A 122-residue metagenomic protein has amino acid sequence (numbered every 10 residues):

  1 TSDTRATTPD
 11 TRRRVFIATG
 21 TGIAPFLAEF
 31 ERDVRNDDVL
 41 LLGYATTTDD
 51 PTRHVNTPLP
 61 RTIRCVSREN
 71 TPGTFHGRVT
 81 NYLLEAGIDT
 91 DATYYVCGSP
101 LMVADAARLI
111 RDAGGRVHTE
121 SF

Functional and structural regions predicted by a protein language model:
T1-F122: FNR/FR-type flavoprotein reductase catalytic core
